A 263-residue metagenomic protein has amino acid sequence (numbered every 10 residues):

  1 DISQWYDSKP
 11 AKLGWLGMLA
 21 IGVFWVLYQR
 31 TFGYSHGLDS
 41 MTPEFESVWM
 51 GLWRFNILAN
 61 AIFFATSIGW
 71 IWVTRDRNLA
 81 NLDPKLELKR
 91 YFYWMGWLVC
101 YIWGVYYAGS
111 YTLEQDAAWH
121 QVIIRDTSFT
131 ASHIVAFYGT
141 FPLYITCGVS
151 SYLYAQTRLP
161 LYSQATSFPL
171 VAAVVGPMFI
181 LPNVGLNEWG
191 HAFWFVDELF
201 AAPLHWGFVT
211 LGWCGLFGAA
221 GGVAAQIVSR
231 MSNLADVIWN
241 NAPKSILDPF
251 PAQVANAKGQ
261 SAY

Functional and structural regions predicted by a protein language model:
D1-A20, P84-V99, R158-A172: Alpha-helical transmembrane segments and their helix-start/interface "positive-inside/aromatic belt" motifs in integral
D1-D76: N-terminal topogenic module of multi-pass integral membrane proteins
F24-T42, Y106-Q121, L181-F195: Membrane-helix interface motif
S40-I57, H120-A136, F195-G212: Membrane-interface segments at the starts/ends of alpha-helical transmembrane spans
N56-W72, F137-S151, V209-V228: Hydrophobic cores of alpha-helical transmembrane segments in multi-pass inner/ER membrane proteins, independent
L58-A118, S151: Internal transmembrane alpha-helix with an interfacial aromatic "cap," most often the third helix
V99-Q164: Membrane-proximal helix-loop-helix units in multi-pass membrane proteins
S167-Y263: C-terminal transmembrane-bundle signature of multipass membrane proteins, characterized by strong activation on
